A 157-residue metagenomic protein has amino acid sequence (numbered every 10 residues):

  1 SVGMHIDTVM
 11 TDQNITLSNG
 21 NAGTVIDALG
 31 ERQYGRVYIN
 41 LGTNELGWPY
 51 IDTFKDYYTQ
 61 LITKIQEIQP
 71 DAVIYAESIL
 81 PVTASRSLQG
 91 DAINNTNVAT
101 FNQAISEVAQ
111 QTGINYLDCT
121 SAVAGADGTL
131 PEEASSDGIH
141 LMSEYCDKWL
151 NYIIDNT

Functional and structural regions predicted by a protein language model:
S1-Y57: Conserved SGNH/GDSL esterase-like catalytic core that processes O-acyl groups on lipids and polysaccharides
G23-I26, L61-I62, N102-Q103: A generic local structural motif
L29, I65-E67, A109: N-terminal cationic-hydrophobic initiation segments that often serve targeting/anchoring roles
G35-N40, V73-S78, N115-D118, H140: Structural recognition of the beta-strand scaffold that forms the well-ordered cores of secreted hydrolase catalytic
N40-N44, Q66-V98: Active-site segments of SGNH/GDSL-like serine hydrolases that catalyze O-acetyl group transfer/hydrolysis on lipids
I51-L61, V98-F101: Charged helix-capping and loop-helix junction motifs
P81-T157: Catalytic His-Asp segment of secreted/periplasmic serine-dependent ester chemistry enzymes
